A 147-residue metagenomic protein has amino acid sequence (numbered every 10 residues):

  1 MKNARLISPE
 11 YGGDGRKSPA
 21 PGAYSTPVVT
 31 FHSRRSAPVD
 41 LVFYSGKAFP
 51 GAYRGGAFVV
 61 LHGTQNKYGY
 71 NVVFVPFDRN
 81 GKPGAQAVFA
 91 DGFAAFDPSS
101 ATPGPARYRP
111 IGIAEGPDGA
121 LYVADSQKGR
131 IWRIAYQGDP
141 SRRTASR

Functional and structural regions predicted by a protein language model:
M1-S100, G104-Y108, I134-R147: Beta-propeller domain segments
A57-V59, A120-V123: Hydrophobic beta-strand segments that make up the repeating blades of beta-propeller and related beta-repeat
E115: Metallocofactor- and cofactor-centric catalytic cores in central/energy metabolism, strongly enriched
I131: Conserved hydrophobic/aromatic packing and binding residues within compact polymer-binding modules
